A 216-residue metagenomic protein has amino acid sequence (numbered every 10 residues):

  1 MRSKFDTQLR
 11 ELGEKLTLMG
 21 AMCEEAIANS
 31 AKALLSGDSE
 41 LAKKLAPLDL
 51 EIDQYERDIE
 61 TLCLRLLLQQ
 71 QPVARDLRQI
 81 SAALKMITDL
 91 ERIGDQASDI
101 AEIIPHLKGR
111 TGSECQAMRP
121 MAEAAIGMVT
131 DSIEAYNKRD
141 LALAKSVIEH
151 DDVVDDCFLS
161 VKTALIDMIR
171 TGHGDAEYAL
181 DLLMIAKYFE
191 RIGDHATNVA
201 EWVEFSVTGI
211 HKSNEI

Functional and structural regions predicted by a protein language model:
M1-I216: Cytosolic, long alpha-helical scaffolding segments
